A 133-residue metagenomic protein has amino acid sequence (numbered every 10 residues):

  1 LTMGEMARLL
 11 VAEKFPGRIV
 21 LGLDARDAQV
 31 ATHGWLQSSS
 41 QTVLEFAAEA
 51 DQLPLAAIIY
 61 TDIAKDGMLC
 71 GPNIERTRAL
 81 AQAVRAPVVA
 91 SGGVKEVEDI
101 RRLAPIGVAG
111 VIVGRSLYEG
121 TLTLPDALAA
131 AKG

Functional and structural regions predicted by a protein language model:
L1-D66: Conserved anion-binding
T2-L9, E75-G110, A127: Catalytic cores of alpha/beta
G4, S40, L44, C70-I74 (+2 more regions): Electropositive phosphate-/nucleotide-binding environments in soluble metabolic enzymes
P16, R85-P87, A129-G133: Short acidic, glycine/proline-enriched helix-loop-strand junctions
L21, I58, L80, L103 (+1 more regions): Conserved, mostly hydrophobic/aromatic
A31-G34, L69-P72, I100-R102, T123-L124: Short, well-ordered secondary-structure micro-motifs
T61, D66-L69, V89-G93, R115-S116: Glycine- and other small-residue-rich loops at beta-strand/loop junctions that grip anionic moieties
S116-G133: Short, basic/aromatic-enriched C-terminal tail that caps enzymatic domains
